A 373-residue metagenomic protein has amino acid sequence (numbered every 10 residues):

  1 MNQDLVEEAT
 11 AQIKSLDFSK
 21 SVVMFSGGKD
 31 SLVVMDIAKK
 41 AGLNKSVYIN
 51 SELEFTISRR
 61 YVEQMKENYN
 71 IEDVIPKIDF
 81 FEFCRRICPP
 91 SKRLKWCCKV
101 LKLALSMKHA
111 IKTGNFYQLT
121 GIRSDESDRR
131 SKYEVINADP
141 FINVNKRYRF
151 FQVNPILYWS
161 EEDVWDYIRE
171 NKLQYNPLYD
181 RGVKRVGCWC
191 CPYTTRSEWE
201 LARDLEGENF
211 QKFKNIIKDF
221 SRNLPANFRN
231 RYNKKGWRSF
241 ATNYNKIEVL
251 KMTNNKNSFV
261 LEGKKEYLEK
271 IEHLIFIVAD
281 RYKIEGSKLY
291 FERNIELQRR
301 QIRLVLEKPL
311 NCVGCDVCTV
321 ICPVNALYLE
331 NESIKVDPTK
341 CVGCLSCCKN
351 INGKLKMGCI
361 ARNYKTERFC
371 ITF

Functional and structural regions predicted by a protein language model:
M1-Q301, V305-L306, C359-F373: Nucleotide-activated chemistry modules centered on ATP-dependent adenylation/adenylyltransferase
V100, K184-S197, L310-V324, T339-G353: Local cysteine-cluster metal-coordination motifs and their immediate loop/turn environment, predominantly Fe-S cluster
D180-V183, Y328-K340: Short linker/helix segments within small regulatory modules
G286-S287, N311, S333: Long, compositionally biased, intrinsically disordered segments
I302-V305, C322, V336: Intrinsic-disorder/low-complexity linker and hinge segments
V317-S333, S346-I371: Iron-sulfur cluster-binding cysteine motifs and their immediate structural context in ferredoxin-like electron-transfer
